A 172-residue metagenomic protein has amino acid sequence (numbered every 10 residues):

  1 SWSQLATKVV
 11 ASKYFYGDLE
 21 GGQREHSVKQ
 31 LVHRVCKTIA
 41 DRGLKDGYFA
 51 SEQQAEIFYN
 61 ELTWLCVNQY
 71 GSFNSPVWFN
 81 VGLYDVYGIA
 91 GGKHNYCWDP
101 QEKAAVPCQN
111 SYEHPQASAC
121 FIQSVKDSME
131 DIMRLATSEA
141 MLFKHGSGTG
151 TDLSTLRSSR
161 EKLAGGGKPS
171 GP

Functional and structural regions predicted by a protein language model:
S1-P172: Extended catalytic cores of very large enzyme megasubunits
